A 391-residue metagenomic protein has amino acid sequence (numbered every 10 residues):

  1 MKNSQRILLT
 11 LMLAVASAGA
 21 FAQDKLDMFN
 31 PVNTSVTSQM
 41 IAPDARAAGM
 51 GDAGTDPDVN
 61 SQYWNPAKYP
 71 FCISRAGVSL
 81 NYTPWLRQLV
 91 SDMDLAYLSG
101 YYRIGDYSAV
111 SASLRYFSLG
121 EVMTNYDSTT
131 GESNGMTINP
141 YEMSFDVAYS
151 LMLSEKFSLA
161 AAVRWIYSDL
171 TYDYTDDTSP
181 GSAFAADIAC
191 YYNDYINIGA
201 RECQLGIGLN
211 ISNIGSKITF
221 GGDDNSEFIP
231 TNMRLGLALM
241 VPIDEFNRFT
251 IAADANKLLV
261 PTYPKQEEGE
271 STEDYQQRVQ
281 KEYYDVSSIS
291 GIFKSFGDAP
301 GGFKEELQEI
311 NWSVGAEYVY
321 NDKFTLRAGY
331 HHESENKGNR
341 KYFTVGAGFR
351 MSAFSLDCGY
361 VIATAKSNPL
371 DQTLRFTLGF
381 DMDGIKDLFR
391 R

Functional and structural regions predicted by a protein language model:
M1-L8: Bacterial N-terminal signal peptides that target proteins for export
L9-S17: Bacterial N-terminal signal peptides
A18-A22: Sec/Tat signal peptide C-region and signal peptidase I cleavage site
Q23-R391: Subset of outer-membrane beta-barrel
